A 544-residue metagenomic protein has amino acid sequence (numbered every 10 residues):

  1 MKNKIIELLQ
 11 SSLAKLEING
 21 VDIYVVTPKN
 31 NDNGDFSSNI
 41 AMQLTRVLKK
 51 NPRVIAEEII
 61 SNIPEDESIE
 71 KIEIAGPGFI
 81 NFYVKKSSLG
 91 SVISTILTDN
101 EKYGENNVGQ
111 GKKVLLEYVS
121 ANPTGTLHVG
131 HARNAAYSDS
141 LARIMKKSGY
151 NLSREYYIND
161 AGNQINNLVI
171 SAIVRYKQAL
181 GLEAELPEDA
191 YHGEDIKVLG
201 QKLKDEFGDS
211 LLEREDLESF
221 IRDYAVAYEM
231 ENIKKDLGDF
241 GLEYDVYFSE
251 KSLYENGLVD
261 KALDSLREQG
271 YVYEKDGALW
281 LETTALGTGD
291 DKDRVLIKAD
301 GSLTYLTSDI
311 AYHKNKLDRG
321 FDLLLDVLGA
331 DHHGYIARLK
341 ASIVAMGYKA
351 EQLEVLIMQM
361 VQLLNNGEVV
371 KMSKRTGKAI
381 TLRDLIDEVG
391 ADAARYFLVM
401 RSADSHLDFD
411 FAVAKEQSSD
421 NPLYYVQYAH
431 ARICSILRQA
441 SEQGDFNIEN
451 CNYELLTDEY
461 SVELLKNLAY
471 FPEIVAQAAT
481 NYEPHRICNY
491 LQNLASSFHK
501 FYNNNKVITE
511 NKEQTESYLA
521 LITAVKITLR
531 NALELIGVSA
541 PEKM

Functional and structural regions predicted by a protein language model:
M1-G90, E101, E105-M544: Non-catalytic interaction-recognition regions
S91-I96: Short, charged, solvent-exposed linker or helix-capping segments at domain edges/interfaces that act as flexible hinges
